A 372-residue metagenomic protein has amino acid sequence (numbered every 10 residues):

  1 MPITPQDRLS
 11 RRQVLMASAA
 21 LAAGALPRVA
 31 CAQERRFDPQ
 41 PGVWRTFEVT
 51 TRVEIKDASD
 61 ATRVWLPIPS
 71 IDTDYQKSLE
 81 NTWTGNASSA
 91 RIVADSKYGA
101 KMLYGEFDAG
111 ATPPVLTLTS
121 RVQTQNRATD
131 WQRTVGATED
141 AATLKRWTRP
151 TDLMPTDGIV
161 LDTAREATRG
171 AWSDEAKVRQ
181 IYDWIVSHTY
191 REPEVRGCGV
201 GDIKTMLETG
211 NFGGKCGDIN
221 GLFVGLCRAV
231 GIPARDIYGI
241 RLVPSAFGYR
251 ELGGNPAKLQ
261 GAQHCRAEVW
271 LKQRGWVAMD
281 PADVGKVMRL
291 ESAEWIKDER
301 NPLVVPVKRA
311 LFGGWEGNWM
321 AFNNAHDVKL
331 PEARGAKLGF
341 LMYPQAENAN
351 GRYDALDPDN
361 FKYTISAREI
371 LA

Functional and structural regions predicted by a protein language model:
M1-L9, A20-A23, V29, Q33: N-terminal secretory signal peptides
L15, A32-A128: Intrinsically disordered, low-complexity N-terminal segments that are enriched in acidic
I68-S70, S120-V122, V135, Y238-I240 (+1 more regions): A mature extracytoplasmic/lumenal domain signature
S70, T124-A128, R191, L242 (+3 more regions): Short loop/turn segments at secondary-structure transitions that flank enzyme active sites
E80-W83, Q132-D140, P281-V284, G339: Short intrinsically disordered coil segments
A94-D95, V115-E192, R196-G210: Acidic low-complexity segments
G170, D174-V178, D183-C265, K272 (+1 more regions): Active-site neighborhood of thiol-dependent amide/isopeptide-bond enzymes
P244, G248-A372: Active-site rim recognition segments
